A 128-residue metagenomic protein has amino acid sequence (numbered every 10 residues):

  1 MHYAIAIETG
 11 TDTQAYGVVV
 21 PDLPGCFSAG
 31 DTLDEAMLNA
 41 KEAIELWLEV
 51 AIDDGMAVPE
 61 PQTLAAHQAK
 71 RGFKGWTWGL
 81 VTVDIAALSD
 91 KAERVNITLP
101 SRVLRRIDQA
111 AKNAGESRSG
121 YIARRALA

Functional and structural regions predicted by a protein language model:
M1-Q14, V19, L23: N-terminal segment of the canonical double-stranded RNA-binding domain
M1-Y3, E45-K112, G120-R124: Short, charged, surface-exposed hinge/linker loops at domain edges that act as mobile lids or interdomain connectors
V18, A36, A92-E93: Acidic/histidine-enriched, beta-strand-rich ligand/metal-binding domains
P24-E35: A short, exposed loop/beta-hairpin motif centered on an aromatic-Gly-Thr core
A36-L46: The catalytic Nudix box helix
